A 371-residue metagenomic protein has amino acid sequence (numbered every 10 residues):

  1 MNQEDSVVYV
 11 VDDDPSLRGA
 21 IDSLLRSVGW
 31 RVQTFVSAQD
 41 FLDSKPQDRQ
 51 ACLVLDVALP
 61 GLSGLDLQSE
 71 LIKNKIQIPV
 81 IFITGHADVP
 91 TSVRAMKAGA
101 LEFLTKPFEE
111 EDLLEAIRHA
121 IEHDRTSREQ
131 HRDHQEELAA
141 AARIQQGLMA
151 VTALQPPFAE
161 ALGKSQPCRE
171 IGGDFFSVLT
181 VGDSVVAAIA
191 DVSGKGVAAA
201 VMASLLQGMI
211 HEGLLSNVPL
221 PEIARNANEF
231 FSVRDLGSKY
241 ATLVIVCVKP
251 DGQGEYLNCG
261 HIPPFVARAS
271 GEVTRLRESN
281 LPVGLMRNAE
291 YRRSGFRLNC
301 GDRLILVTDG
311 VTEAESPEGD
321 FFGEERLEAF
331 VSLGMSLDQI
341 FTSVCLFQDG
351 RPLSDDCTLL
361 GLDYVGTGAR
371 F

Functional and structural regions predicted by a protein language model:
N2-S6, D14-Q33: Two-component/phosphorelay signaling modules centered on CheY-like receiver
V36-S37, S63-D66, A87: Acidic catalytic/metal-coordinating carboxylates
D48-V54, L59: Active-site beta3 strand of CheY-like receiver
L65-I76, R94: Short amphipathic alpha-helix used as the core "switch/output" element in two-component signaling
D88-P90, F108-I117: C-terminal output helix
Q130-L304, R351-F371: … and, occasionally, acidic/histidine-rich disordered N-termini of signaling adaptors
